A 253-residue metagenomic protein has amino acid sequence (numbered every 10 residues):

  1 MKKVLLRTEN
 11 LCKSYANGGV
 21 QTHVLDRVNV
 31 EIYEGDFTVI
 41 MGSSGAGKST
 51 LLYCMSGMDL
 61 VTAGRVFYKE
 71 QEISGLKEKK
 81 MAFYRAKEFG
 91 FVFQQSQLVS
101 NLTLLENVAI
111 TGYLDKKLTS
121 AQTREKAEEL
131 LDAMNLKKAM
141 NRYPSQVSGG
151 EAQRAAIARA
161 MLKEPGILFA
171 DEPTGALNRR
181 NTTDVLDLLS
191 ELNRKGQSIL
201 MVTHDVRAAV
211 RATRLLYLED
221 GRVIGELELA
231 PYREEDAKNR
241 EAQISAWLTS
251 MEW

Functional and structural regions predicted by a protein language model:
S56: Helix-to-loop junction immediately C-terminal to a conserved catalytic motif
G64-E72: Conserved ABC transporter NBD signature motif
L102-T111: Short coil-to-helix segment of the ABC ATPase nucleotide-binding domain corresponding to the Q-loop/switch region
Y143-V147, E151-Q153: Conserved ABC ATPase signature
L162-G166: A short, proline-enriched helix->beta-strand linker immediately N-terminal to the Walker B motif in ABC-type P-loop
L168-D171: Catalytic Walker B motif of ABC-type/P-loop ATPase nucleotide-binding domains
R222-W247: Conserved beta-strand-loop-alpha-helix hinge in the C-terminal portion of ABC ATPase nucleotide-binding domains
